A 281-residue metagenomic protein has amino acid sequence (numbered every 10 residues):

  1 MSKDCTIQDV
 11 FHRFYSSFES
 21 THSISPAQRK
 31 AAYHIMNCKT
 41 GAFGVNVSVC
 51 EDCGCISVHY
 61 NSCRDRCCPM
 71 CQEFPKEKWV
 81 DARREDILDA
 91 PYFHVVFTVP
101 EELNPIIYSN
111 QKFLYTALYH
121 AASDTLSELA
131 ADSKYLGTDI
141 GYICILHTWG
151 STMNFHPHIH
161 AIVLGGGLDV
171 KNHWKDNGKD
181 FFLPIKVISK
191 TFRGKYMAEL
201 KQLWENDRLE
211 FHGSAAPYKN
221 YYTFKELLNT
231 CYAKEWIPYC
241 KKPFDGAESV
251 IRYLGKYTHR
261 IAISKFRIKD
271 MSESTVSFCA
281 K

Functional and structural regions predicted by a protein language model:
M1-K281: Beta->alpha loop/short-helix hinge microenvironment recognizer with preference for catalytic Tyr/His contexts
